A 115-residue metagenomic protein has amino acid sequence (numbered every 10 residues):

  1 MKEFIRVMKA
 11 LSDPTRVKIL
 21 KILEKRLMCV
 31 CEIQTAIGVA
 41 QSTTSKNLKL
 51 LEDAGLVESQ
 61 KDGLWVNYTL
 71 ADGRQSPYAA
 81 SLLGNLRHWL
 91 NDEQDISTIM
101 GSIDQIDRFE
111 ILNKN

Functional and structural regions predicted by a protein language model:
M1-L11, L56, L82, E110-N115: N-terminal leader segment of winged-helix/HTH proteins
K2-T43, K49, W65-Q75: N-terminal helix-turn-helix DNA-binding core of bacterial DNA-binding proteins
P14-V17, C29, V57, I96 (+1 more regions): A general structural signal for well-ordered secondary-structure junctions
V17, K49-L51, I106, K114: Hydrophobic alpha-helical elements and their junctions with loops/disorder across both membrane and soluble proteins
T44-S45, G55: Intrinsically disordered, low-complexity segments enriched in polar/charged residues with Gly/Pro, especially when
D53-D62, T69-L70: Beta-hairpin "wing" of winged helix-turn-helix
Q75-N115: Amphipathic alpha-helical dimerization/coiled-coil segments that flank or bridge DNA-binding/regulatory modules
